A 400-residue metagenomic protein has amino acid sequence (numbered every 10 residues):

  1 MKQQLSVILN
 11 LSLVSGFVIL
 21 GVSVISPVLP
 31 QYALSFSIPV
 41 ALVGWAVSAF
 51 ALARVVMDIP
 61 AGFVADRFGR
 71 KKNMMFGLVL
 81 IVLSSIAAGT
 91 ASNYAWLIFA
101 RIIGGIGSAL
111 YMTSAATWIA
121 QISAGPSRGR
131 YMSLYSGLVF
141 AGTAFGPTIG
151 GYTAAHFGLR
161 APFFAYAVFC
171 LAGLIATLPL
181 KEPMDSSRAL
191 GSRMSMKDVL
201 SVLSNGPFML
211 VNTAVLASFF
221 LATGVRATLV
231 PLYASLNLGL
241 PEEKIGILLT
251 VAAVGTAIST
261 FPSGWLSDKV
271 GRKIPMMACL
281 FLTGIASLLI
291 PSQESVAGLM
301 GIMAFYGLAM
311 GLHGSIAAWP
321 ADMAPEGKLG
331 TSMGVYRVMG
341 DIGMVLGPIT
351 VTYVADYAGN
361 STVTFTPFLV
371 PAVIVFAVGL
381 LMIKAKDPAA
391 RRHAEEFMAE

Functional and structural regions predicted by a protein language model:
M1-Q4, E182-N212, M398-E400: Juxtamembrane intracellular "pre-TM" segments in multi-pass secondary transporters
V28-V40, T228-E243: Short amphipathic helix-loop junctions that connect adjacent transmembrane helices in Major Facilitator Superfamily/SLC
G69, T90-W96, G239, G271 (+1 more regions): Helix-breaking motifs and short loop linkers at transmembrane-helix boundaries and internal kinks in secondary membrane
K72-I86, A167, I274-L289: Structural signature of the two symmetry-related core transmembrane helices
S84, A95-I103, A286, A297-F305: Paired small-residue
A100-A141, A318-W319: Cytoplasmic helix-loop-helix junction between adjacent transmembrane helices in 12-TM secondary transporters
A155-A167, A355-V373: A membrane-interface helix-boundary motif in multi-pass transporters
V168-S186, V378-K386: C-terminal membrane-cytosol helix-exit motif in multi-pass small-molecule transporters
